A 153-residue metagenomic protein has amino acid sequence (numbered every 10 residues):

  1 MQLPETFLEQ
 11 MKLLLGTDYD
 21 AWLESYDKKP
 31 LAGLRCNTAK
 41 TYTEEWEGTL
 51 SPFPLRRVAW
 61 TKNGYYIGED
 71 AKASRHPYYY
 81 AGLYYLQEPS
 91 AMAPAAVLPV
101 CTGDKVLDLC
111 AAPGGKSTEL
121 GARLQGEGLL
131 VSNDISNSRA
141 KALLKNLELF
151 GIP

Functional and structural regions predicted by a protein language model:
M1-P153: S-adenosylmethionine
